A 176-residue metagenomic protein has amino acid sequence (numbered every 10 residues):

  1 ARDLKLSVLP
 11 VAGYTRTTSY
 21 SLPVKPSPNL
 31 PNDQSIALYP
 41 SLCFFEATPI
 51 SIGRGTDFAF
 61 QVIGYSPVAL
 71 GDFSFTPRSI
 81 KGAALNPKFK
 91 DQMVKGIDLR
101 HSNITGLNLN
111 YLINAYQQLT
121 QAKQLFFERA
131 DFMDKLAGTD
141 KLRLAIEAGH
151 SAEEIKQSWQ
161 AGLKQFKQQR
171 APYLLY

Functional and structural regions predicted by a protein language model:
A1-F44: Conserved anion/nucleotide-ligand pocket segment
D3-L4, G53-F58, Q92: Short gly/pro-enriched beta-turn/loop segments at secondary-structure junctions
Y20-S27, I52, Y65-V68: Short N-terminal signal/transit or membrane-insertion segments and the immediately adjacent low-complexity/disordered
Q34-L38, F89-D91, F126-F127, Y173: Short, surface-exposed, polar/charged, turn-prone segments marking secondary-structure boundaries
L38, C43-I50, F75-N86: Glycine-rich, charged/polar anion/phosphate-binding loops that engage phosphate groups from diverse ligands
F45-F60, S66-V68: Ligand/cofactor pocket segment of small-molecule handling proteins
A59-S158: Conserved functional hotspot residues or short segments at active or partner-binding sites across diverse domains
H150-Y176: C-terminal regions of mature proteins
